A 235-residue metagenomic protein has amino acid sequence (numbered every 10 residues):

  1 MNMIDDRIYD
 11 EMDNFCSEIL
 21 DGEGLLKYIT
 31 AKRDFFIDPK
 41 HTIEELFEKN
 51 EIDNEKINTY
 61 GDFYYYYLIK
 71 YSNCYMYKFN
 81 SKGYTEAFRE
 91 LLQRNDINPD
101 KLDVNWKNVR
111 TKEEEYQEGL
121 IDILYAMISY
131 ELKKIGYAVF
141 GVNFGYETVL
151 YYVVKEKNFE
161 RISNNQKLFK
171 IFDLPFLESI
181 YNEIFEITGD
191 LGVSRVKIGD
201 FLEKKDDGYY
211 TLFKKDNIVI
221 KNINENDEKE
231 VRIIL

Functional and structural regions predicted by a protein language model:
M1-R195, K205-K214, V219-L235: Contiguous interface-forming segments/domains that mediate binding rather than catalysis
